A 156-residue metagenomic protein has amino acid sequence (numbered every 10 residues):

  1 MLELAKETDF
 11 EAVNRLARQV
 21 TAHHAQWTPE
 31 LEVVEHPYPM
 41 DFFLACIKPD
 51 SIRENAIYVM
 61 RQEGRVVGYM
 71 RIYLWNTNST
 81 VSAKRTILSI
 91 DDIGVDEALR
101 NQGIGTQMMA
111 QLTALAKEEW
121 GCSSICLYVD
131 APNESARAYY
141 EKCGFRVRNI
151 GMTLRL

Functional and structural regions predicted by a protein language model:
M1-L16, H24-Q26: A short beta-loop-alpha structural element at the N-terminal edge of CoA-dependent acyl/N-acetyltransferase catalytic
A22-A45: Conserved GNAT-fold acetyl-CoA-binding loop/helix
F42-V59: A short helix-loop-beta-strand connector motif used in the catalytic cores of GNAT acetyltransferases and, in some
V59, R65-L74, S89, G94: Conserved beta-strand in the GNAT
A83-E97, T153: Conserved acetyl-CoA binding element of GNAT-fold acetyltransferases
L99, G103-Q111: Conserved acetyl-CoA pyrophosphate-binding loop and the N-cap/start of the following alpha-helix in GNAT-like
T106, A131-N149: Conserved active-site alpha-helix within GNAT-family acetyltransferase domains
Q111-L112, C122-A136, T153-L156: Conserved beta-strand-loop-alpha-helix junction that forms the acyl-donor binding cleft
